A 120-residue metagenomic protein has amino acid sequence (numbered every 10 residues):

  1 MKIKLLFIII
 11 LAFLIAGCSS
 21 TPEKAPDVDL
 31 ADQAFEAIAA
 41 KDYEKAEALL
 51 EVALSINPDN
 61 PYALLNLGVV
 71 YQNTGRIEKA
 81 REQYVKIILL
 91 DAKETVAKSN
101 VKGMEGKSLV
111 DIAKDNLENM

Functional and structural regions predicted by a protein language model:
L14-G17: C-terminal motif of bacterial Sec signal peptides marking the signal peptidase cleavage site
N66, N100-V101, L109, N116: Canonical tetratricopeptide repeat
